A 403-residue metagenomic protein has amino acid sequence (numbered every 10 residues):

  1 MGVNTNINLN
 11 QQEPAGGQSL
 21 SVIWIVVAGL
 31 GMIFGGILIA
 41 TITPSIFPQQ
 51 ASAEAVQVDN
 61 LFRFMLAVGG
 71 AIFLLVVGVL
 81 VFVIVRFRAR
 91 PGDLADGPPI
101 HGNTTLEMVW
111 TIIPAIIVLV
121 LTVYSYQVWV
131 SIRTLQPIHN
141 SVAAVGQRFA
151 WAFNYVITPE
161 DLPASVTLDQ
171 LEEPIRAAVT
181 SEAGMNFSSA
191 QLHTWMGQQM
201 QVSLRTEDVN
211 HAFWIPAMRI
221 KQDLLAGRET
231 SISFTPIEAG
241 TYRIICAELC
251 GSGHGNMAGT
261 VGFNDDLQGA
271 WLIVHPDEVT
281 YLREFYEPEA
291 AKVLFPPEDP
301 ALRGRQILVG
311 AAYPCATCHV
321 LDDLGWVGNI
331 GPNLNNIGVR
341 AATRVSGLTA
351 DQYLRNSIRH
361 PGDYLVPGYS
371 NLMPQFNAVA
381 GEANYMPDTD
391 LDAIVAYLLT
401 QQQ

Functional and structural regions predicted by a protein language model:
V3-L20, L38-F64, V77, I84-R303 (+7 more regions): Non-transmembrane, membrane-proximal soluble domains of secreted or membrane proteins
V22-P44, A71-G78: Alpha-helical transmembrane segments of integral membrane proteins, especially early/N-terminal helices
L61, Y397-Q401: Aromatic- and Gly/Pro-enriched helix-to-coil junctions and flexible linker segments
L66-G70: Alpha-helical transmembrane segments of polytopic membrane proteins
C250-G251, C318-G325, V339, A378 (+1 more regions): Detector for the c-type heme attachment site
P314-T317, V327-I337, R359-L391: Axial heme c-ligation environment in periplasmic c-type cytochrome domains
N333-D351: Conserved P-loop NTPase catalytic core
